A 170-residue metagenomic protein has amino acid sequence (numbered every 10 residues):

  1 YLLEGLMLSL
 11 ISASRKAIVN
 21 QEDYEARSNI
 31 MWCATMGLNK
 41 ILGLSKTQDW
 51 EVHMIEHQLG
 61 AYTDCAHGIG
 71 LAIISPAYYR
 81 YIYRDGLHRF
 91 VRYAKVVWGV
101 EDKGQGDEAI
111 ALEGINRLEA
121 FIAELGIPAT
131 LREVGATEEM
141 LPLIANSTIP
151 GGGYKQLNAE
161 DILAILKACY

Functional and structural regions predicted by a protein language model:
Y1-N116: Active-site segments that bind and position negatively charged phosphate/pyrophosphate groups
E101-Y170: C-terminal charged capping/lid subdomain of soluble metabolic enzymes
